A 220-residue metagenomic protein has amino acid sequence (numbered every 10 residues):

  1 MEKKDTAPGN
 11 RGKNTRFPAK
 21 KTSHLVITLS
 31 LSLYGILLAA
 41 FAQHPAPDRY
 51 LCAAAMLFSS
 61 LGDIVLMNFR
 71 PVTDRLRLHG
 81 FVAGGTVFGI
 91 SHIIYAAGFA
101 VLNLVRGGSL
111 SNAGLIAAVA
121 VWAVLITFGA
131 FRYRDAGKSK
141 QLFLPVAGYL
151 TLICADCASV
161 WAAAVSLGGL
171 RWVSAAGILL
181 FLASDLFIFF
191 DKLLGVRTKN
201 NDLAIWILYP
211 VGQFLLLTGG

Functional and structural regions predicted by a protein language model:
M1-G220: Polytopic alpha-helical membrane-helix bundles and their juxtamembrane interface segments in multi-pass membrane
